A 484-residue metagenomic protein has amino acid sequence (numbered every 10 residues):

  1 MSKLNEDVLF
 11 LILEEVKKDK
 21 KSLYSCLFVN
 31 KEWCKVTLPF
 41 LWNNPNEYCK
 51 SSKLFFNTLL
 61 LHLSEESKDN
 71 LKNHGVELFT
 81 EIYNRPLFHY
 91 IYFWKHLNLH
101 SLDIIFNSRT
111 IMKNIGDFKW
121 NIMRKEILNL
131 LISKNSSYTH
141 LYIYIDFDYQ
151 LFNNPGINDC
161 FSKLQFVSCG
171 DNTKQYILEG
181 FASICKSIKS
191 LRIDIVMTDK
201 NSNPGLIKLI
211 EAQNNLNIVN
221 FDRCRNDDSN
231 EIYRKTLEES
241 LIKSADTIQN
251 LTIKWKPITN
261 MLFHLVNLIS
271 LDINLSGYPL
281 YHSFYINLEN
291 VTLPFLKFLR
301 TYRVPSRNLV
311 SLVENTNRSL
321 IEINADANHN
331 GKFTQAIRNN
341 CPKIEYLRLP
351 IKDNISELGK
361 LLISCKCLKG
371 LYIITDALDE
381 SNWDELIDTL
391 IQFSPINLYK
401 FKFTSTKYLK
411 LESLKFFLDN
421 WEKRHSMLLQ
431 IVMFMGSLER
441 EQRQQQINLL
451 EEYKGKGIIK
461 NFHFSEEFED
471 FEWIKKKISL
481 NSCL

Functional and structural regions predicted by a protein language model:
M1-D7, L11-K21, C34-L484: The conserved beta-strand core of Leucine-Rich Repeat
L23-L27: Short, solvent-exposed positions on alpha-helices
